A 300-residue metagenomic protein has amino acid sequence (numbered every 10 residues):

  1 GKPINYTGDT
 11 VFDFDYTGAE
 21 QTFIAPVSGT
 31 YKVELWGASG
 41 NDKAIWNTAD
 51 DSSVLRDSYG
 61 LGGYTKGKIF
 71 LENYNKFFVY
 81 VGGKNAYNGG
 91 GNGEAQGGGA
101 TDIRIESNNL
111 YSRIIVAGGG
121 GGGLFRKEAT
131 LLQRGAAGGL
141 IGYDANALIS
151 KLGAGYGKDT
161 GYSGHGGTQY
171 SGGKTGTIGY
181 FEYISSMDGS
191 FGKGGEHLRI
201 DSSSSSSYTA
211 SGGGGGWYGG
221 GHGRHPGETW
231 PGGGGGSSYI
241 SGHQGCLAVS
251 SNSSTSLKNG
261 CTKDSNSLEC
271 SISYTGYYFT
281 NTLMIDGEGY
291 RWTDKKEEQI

Functional and structural regions predicted by a protein language model:
G1-D42, N108-Y111: GGW-centered surface loops in extracellular recognition modules
L35-I300: Low-complexity, glycine/proline-biased repetitive segments and flexible coils/loops
